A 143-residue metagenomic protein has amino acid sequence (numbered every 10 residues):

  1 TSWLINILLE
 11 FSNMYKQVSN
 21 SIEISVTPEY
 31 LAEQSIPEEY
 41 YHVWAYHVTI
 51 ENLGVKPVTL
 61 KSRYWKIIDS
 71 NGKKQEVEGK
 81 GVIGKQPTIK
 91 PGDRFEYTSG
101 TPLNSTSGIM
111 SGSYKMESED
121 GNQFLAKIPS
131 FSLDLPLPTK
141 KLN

Functional and structural regions predicted by a protein language model:
M14-Y40: Low-complexity, acidic Ser/Thr/Pro/Gly-rich terminal tails and inter-domain linkers that flank the onset of structured
H42-H47: Short, solvent-exposed loop/turn segments enriched in Ser/Thr/Gly
I50-G54: Asparagine-centered strand-capping/turn motif at beta-strand->loop junctions
K56-Q75, M116: Short acidic, flexible loop segments centered on an aromatic residue
E76-S105: Intrinsically disordered, low-complexity Pro/Gly/Ser/Thr-rich segments with frequent PxxP/GP/PP motifs and embedded
P102-N143: Terminal connector regions
